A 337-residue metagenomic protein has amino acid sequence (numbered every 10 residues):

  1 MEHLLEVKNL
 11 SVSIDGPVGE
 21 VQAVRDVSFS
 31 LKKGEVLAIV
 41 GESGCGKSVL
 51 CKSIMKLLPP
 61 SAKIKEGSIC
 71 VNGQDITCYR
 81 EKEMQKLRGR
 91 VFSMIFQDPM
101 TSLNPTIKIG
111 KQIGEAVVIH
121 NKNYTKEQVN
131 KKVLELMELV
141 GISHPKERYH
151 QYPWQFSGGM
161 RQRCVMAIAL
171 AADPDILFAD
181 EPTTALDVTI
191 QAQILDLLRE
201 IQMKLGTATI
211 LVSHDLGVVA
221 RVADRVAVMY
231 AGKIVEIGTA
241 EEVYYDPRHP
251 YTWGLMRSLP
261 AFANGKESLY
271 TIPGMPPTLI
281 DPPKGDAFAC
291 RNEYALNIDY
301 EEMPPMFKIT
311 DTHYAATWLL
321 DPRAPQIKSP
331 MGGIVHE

Functional and structural regions predicted by a protein language model:
H3, S143-K146, T239-E337: Short catalytic/signature loops enriched in Gly
V40-G41: The feature captures the beta-strand-to-loop junction immediately N-terminal to the Walker
K56, F178, P182, L186 (+1 more regions): P-loop NTP-binding/switch modules centered on Walker-like glycine-rich loops
I64-D75: Conserved ABC transporter NBD signature motif
Q74-D75, E127-E147, M256: Conserved ABC ATPase "signature" region
A171-D175: A short, proline-enriched helix->beta-strand linker immediately N-terminal to the Walker B motif in ABC-type P-loop
